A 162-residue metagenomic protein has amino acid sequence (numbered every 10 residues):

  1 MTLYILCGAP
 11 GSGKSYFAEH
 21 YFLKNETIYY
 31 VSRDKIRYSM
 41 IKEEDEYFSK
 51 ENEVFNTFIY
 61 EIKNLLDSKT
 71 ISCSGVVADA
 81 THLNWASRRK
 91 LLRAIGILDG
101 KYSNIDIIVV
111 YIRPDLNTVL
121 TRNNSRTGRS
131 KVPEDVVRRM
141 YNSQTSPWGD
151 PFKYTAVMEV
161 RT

Functional and structural regions predicted by a protein language model:
M1-Y4, S72-S74: Pre-Walker A (Motif I) flank of P-loop NTPase domains
T2-L3, C7, S12, D99-Y102 (+1 more regions): Conserved GTP-binding G-domain of TRAFAC-class P-loop NTPases and closely related GTPase folds
L6-S12, Y16-H20, W85-A86, K90 (+1 more regions): A structural preference for long, well-packed, hydrophobic secondary-structure segments
Y16-S74: Conserved substrate/cofactor phosphate-moiety recognition/catalytic segment in nucleotide-dependent phosphotransferases
H20-Y21, K90, A94-L98, S143 (+1 more regions): Alpha-helical structural signal in soluble globular domains
T27-Y30, N104-V109, K153-E159: Conserved beta-strand scaffold positions in the cores of enzyme catalytic domains, especially in NTP/NDP-utilizing
K35-R37, H82, R113-T118: Conserved nucleotide-binding/hydrolysis micro-motifs of P-loop NTPases
K50-I105: Glycine-rich phosphate-binding loop used to anchor ATP phosphates in small-molecule kinases, encompassing both
